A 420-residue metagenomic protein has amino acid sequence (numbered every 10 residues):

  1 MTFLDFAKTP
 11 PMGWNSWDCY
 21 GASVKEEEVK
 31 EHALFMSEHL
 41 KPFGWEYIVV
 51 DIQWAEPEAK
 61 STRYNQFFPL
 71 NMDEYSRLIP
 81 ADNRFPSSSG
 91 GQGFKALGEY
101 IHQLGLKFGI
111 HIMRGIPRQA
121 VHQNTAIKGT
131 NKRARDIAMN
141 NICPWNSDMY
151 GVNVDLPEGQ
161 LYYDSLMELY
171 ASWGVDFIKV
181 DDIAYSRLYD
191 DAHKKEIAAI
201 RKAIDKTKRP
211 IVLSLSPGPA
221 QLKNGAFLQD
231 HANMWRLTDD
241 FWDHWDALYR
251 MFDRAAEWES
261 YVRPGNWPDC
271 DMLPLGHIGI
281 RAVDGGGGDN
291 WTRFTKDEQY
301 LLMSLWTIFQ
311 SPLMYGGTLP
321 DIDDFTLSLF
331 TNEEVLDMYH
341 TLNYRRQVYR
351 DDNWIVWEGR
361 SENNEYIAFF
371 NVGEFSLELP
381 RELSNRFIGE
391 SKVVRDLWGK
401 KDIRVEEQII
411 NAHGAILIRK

Functional and structural regions predicted by a protein language model:
M1-K30, F35: N-terminal module-boundary/linker segments of secreted carbohydrate-active enzymes
P11-S16, E46-D51, K107-I112, D176-D181 (+6 more regions): Structural recognition of the beta-strand scaffold that forms the well-ordered cores of secreted hydrolase catalytic
W17-C19, Q53-A55, M113-P117, I183-Y185 (+2 more regions): Active-site beta-loop-alpha junctions enriched in small/polar residues
S37-Y100, L104-D164, E168-A171, V175-Y189: Aromatic-lined carbohydrate-binding/catalytic grooves of carbohydrate-active enzymes
I137-N140, N153-D155, L161, S165 (+3 more regions): Glycan-recognition surfaces
Y300, W306-F309, M314-G316, Y349-I388: Carbohydrate-binding surface patches
L301-V348: Catalytic cores of secreted or luminal carbohydrate-active enzymes
R404-K420: C-terminal beta-strand-rich structural cap/linker in extracellular carbohydrate-active enzymes
